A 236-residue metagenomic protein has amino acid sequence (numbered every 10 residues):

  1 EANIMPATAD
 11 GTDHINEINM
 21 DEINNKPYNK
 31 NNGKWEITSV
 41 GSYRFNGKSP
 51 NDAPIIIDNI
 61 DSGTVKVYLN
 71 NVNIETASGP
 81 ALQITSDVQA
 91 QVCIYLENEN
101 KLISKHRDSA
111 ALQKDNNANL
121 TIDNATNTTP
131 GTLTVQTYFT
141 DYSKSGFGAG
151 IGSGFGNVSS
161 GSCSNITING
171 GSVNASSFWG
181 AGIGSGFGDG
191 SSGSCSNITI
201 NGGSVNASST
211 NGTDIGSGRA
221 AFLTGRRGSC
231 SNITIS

Functional and structural regions predicted by a protein language model:
E1-S236: A composition-driven surface/loop motif
